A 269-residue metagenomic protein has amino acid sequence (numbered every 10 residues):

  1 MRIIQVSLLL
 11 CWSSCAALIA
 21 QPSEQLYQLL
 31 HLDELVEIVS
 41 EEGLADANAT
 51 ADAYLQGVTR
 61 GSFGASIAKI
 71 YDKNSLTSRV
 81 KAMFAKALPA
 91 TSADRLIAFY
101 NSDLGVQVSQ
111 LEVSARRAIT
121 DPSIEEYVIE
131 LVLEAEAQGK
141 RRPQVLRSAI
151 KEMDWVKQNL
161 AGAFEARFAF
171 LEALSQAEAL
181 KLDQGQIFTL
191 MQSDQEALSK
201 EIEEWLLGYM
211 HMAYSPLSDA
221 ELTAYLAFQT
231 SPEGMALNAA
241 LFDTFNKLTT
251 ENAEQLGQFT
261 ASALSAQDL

Functional and structural regions predicted by a protein language model:
R2-L9: Sec-dependent signal peptide recognition, specifically the positively charged N-region followed immediately by
L10-L18: Hydrophobic h-region of N-terminal signal peptides that target proteins for export in Gram-negative bacteria
Q21-T120, L256: N-terminal Sec/ER secretory leader and immediately downstream segment of secreted/extracellular precursors
E24, S78, A82, D94 (+7 more regions): Solvent-exposed, polar/charged alpha-helical surfaces in well-ordered, non-transmembrane soluble domains, broadly
Y27, L104-V106, Q110-A118, D154 (+5 more regions): Polar alpha-helical coiled-coil and adjacent low-complexity
L111, R116-I124, V128-E130, A135-E136 (+2 more regions): Outer-membrane beta-barrel domain signature
R117, D121-S215: Extended amphipathic alpha-helical interaction segments
E196-L269: A cross-kingdom marker for long, charged
